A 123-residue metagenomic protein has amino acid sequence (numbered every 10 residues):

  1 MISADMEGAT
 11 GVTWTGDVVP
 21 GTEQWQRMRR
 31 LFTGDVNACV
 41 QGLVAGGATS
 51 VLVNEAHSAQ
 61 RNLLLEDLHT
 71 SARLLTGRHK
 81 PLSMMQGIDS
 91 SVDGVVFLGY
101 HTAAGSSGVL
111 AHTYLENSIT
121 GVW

Functional and structural regions predicted by a protein language model:
M1-V18, M28, F32: N-terminal glycine-rich anion-binding loops that anchor highly charged ligand groups
S3-A4, N54-E55, V95-Y100: Short beta-strand segments
T10, Q60-L63, T102-G108: Short, well-ordered, mixed-charge alpha-helical segments that flank or form enzyme active sites
W14-R27, T113-W123: A solvent-exposed, charged loop/short amphipathic helix patch at secondary-structure junctions
E23, R27-N54, Q60-L63: Alpha/propeptide regions of enzymes that mature by internal proteolysis
G46-T49, T70, S90-G94: Short coil/turn connectors at secondary-structure junctions
H69-D89: A glycine-rich helix N-cap at a beta->alpha junction
M84-W123: Internal, conserved structured core segments that host functional sites
